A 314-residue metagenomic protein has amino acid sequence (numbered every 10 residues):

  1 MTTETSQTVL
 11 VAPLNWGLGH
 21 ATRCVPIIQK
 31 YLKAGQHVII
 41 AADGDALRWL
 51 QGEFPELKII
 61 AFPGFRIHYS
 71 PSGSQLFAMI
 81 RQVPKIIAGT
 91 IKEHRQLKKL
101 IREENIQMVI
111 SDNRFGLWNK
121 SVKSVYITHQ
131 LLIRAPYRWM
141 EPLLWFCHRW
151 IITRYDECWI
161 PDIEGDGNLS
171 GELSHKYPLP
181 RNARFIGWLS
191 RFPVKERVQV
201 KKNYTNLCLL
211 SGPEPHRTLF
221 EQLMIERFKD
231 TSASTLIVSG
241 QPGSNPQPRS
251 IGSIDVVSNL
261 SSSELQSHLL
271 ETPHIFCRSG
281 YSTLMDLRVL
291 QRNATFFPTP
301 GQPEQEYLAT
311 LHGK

Functional and structural regions predicted by a protein language model:
T5-T8, L14-N15, K33-P84, D255-V257: Conserved nucleotide-sugar phosphate-binding/catalytic loop shared by glycosyltransferases and other
P13-V25, P215-T218: A short, glycine/small-residue-rich beta-strand->loop->alpha-helix junction that serves as a flexible
A21-Y31, A46: Short amphipathic alpha-helix
I28, L173-S174, G187-H274: Donor-nucleotide binding loops and adjacent catalytic segments primarily of GT-B fold Leloir glycosyltransferases
A42-R48, V109-G116, V238-P246: Short, polar loop motifs at secondary-structure junctions
Q75-G116: Conserved nucleotide-sugar donor-binding subdomain of glycosyltransferases
T128, A135-P215, S239-G243: A nucleotide-sugar donor-handling region in carbohydrate enzymes
E264-Y307: A donor-sugar binding/catalytic signature common to diverse glycosyltransferases and related nucleotide-sugar
